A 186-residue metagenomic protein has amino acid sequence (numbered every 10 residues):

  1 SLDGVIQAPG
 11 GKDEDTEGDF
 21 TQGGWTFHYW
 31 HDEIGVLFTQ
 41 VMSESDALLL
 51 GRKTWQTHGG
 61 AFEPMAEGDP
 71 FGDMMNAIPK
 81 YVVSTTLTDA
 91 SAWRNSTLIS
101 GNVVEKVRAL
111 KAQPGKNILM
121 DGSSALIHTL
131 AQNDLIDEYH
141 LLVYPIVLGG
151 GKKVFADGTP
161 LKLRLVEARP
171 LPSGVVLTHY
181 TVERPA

Functional and structural regions predicted by a protein language model:
S1-A186: Enzymes that bind and transform nitrogen-containing heteroaromatic metabolites
